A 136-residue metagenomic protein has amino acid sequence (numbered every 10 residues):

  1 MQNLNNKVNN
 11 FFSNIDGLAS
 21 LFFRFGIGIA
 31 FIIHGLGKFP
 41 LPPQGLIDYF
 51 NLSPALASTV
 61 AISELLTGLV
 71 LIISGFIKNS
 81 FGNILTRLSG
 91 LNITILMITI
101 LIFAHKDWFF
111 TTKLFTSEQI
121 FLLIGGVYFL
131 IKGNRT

Functional and structural regions predicted by a protein language model:
M1-G37, S58-L66, V70-T136: Extended, low-polarity transmembrane helix blocks
N3, P40-P54: Membrane-interface interhelical connector segments
